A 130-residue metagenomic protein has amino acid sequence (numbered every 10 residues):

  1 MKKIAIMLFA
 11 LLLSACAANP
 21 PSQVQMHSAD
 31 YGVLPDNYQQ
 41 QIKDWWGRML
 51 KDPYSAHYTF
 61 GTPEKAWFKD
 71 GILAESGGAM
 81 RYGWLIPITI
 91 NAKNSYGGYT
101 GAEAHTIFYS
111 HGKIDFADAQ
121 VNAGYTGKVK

Functional and structural regions predicted by a protein language model:
M1-I4: Positively charged n-region of N-terminal signal peptides that target proteins for export
I6-F9: Sec-dependent N-terminal signal peptides
L12-A15: C-terminal motif of bacterial Sec signal peptides marking the signal peptidase cleavage site
A17-K130: Cystatin/cathelin-like cysteine-protease inhibitor module
